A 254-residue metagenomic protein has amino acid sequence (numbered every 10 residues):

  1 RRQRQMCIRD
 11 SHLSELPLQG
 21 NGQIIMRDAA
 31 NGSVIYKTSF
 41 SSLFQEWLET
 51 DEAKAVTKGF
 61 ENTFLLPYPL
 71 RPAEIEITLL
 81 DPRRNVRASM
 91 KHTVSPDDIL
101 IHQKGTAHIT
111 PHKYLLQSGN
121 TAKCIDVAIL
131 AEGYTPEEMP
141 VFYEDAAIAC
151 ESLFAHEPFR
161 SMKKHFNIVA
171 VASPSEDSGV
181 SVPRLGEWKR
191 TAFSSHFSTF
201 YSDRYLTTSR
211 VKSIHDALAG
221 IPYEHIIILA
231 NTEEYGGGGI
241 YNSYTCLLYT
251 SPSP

Functional and structural regions predicted by a protein language model:
Q3-S11, Y249-S253: Conserved small/polar residues in nucleotide/adenosyl-binding loops
S14-G22: Short coil-to-beta strand junction motifs in C2/discoidin
R27-G32, P82, E132: Change "in extracellular beta-sheet-rich domains … of secreted and cell-surface proteins" to "in beta-sheet-rich domains
N31-T38, V86: Surface-exposed loop/edge segments in extracytoplasmic proteins
F44-N62: Aromatic sugar-binding surface patches on proteins that engage polysaccharides or sugar-phosphate polymers
F64-I125, I129: Non-catalytic propeptide/linker segments at domain boundaries
L100-R160, A170-V180: Fold-level signature of zinc-dependent metallopeptidase catalytic domains
H165-N242: Active-site-proximal segments of metallohydrolase catalytic domains
